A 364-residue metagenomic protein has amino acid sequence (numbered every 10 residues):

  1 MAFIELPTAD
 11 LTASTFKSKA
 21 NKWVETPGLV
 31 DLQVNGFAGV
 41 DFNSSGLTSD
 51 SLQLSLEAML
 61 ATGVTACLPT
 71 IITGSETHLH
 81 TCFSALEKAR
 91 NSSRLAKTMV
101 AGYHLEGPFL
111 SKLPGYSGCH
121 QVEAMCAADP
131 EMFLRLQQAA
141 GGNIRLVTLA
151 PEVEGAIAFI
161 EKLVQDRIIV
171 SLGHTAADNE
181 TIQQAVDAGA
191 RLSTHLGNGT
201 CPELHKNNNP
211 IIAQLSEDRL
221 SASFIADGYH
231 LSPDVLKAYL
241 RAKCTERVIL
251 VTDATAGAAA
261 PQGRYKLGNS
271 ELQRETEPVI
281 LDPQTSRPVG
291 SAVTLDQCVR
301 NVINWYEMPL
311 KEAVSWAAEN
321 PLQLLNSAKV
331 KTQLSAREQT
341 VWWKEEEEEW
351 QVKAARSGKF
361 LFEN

Functional and structural regions predicted by a protein language model:
A2-G46, L52-Q53, E57: Replace "His-x-His-based motif
K22, Q33, M59, L105 (+6 more regions): Divalent metal-coordination and catalytic microenvironments
G28-V30, S171, L192, L250-V251: Residue-level marker for buried hydrophobic side chains located in beta-strands that build the well-ordered beta-sheet
N35-D41, Q53-C82, T98-S111, A140-E152 (+4 more regions): Divalent metal-dependent hydrolysis catalytic cores, especially in the metallo-beta-lactamase
L79-R94, A158-I169, P309-W316: Short, electropositive alpha-helical surface patch
L105, L110-N209: Divalent metal-binding pocket/active-site signature
T181-V314, L324-L325, E346-E349, K359-L361: Active-site-adjacent C-terminal substructures of enzyme catalytic domains
Q323-N364: C-terminal regulatory/interaction regions
